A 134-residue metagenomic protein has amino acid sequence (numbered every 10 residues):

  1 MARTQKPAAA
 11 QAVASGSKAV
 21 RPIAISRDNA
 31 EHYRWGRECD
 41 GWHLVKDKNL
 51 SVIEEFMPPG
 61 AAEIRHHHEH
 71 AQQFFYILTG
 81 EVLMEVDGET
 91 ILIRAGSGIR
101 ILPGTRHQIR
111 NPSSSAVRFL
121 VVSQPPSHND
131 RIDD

Functional and structural regions predicted by a protein language model:
M1-L50, I64, D130-D134: A short, N-terminal "cap"/entry segment at the start of jelly-roll beta-barrel domains of the cupin/DSBH fold
E38, I53-H68: Conserved short histidine dyad/triad with adjacent acidic residue
K48-L50, H70, S114-S115: Short strand-connecting beta-turns/loops that link adjacent beta-strands
H70-Q72, Y76-V82, D87: Glycine- and acidic-residue-biased ligand/ion/polar-headgroup-sensing regions
E81-L83, T90, R106, A116: Structural motif
G88-P103: Short acidic-glycine-tyrosine-enriched beta hairpin
P103-N129: Ligand-binding loop in jelly-roll beta-barrel domains
